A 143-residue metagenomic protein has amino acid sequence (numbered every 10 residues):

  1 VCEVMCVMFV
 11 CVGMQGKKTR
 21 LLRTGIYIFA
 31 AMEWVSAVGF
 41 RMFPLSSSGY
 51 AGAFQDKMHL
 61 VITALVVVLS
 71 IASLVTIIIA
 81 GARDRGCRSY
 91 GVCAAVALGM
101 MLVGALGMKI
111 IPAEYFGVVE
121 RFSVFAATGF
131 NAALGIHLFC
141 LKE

Functional and structural regions predicted by a protein language model:
V1, M58-S70, E120-T128: Alpha-helical transmembrane segments of polytopic membrane proteins
V1-Y27, S73-A82, G135, L141: Internal transmembrane alpha-helix with an interfacial aromatic "cap," most often the third helix
E3-C6, I28, I71, V92-V103: Hydrophobic alpha-helical membrane segments, chiefly transmembrane helices and signal peptide h-regions, characterized
M14-K17, L45-S46, Y50, E114 (+1 more regions): Membrane-interface elements of multi-pass transporters and channels
K17-M32, C87-A94: Interfacial segments of alpha-helical transmembrane regions
M32-L45, M101-P112: C-terminal TM-helix exit segments that contain a strictly Trp-centered aromatic cap at the helix terminus
V35-I79: Membrane-proximal helix-loop-helix units in multi-pass membrane proteins
I78-E143: Terminal transmembrane helical module of multi-pass membrane proteins
